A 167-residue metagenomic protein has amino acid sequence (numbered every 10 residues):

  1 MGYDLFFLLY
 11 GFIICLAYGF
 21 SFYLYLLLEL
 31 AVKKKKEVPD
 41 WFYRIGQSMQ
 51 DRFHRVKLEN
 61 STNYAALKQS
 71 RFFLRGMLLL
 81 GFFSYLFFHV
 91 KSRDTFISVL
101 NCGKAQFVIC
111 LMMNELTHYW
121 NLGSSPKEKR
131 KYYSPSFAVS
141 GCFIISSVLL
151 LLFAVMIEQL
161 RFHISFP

Functional and structural regions predicted by a protein language model:
M1-L8, H89-C102, F162-P167: Membrane-helix interface and helix-disruption motif detector
F6-K35, A105-N114: Hydrophobic alpha-helical membrane-embedded segments
F22-L26, S48-N60, F83-H89, M113-L122: Canonical alpha-helical transmembrane segments
L28-A65: Membrane-interface amphipathic/juxtamembrane segments adjacent to transmembrane helices
A66-G81: Transmembrane alpha-helical segments and their cytosolic interface motifs in multi-pass membrane proteins
F88-W120: Short alpha-helical packing/oligomerization segments
S124-S146: Interfacial loop-to-transmembrane junctions
L151-P167: Juxtamembrane boundary at the C-terminal end of a transmembrane helix
